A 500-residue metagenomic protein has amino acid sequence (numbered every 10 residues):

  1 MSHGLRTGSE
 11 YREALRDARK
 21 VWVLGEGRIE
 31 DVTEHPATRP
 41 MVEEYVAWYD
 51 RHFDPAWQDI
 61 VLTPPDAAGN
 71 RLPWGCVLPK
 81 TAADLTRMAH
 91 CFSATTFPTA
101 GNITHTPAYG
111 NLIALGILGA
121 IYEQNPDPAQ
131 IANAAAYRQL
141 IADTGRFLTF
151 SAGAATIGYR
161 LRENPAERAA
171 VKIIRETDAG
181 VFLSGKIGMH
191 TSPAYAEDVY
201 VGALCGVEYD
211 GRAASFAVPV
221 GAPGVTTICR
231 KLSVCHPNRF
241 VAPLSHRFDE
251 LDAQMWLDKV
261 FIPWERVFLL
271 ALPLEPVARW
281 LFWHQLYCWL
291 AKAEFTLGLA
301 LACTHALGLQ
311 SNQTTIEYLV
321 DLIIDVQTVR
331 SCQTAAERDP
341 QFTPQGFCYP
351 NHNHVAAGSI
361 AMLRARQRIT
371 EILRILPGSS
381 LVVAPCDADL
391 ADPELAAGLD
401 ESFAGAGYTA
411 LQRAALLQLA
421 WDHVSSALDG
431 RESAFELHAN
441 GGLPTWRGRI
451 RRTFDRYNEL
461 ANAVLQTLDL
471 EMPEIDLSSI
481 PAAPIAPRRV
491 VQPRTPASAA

Functional and structural regions predicted by a protein language model:
S2-Y49: N-terminal-proximal low-complexity accessory segments that begin disordered and transition into the first
R39, E43, Q139-A142, A291-E294 (+2 more regions): Generic structural signal for well-ordered, non-transmembrane alpha-helical segments in soluble/cytosolic regions
M41, A335-L363: Short secondary-structure subsegments characteristic of cysteine-rich extracellular domains
V61-D198, L204-T226: Glycine-rich flavin
G153, H305, T328-R338, Q367-G378: Charged/polar positions within long, soluble alpha-helices
A154-C288, R456-S498: FAD-binding core of flavoproteins
H284-T343: Extended amphipathic alpha-helical segments enriched in small hydrophobics
N353, A357-V490: Alpha-helix capping/hinge segments and adjacent helical runs
